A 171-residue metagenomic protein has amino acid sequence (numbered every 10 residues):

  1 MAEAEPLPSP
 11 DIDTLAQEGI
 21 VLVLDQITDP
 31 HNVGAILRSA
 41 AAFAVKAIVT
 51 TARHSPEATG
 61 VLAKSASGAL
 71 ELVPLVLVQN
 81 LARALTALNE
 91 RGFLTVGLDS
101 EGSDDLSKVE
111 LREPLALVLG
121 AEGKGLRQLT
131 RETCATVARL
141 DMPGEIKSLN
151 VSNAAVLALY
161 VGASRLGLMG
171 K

Functional and structural regions predicted by a protein language model:
M1-K171: Post-transcriptional modification and biogenesis factors for structured RNAs of the translation apparatus
